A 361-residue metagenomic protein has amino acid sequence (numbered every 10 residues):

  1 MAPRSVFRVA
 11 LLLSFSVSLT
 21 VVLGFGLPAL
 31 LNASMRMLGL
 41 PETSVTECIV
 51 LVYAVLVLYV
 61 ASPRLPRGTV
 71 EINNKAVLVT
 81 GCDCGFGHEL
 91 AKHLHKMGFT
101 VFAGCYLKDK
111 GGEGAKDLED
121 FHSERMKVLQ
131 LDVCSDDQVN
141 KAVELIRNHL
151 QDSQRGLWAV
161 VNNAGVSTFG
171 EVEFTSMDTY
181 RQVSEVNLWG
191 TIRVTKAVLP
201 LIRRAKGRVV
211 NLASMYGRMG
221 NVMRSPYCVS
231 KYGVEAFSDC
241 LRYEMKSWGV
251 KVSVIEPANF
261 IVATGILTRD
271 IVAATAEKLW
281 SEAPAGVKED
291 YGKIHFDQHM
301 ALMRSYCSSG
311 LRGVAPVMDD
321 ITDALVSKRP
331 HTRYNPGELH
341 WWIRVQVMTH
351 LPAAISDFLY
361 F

Functional and structural regions predicted by a protein language model:
Y59-K108: Canonical Rossmann dinucleotide-binding motif of NAD(H)/NADP(H)-dependent dehydrogenases/reductases, specifically
F121-D137: Rossmann-fold cofactor-recognition segment
K141, L145-N148, G170-F174, D178-E185: Active-site Tyr-X3-Lys motif and surrounding loop/helix of classical short-chain dehydrogenase/reductase
N163-T168: Conserved NAD(P)H cofactor-binding loop of Rossmann-fold oxidoreductase domains
T195, S230-G233: Active-site helix of classical SDR
S214: Residue(s) in the substrate-gating loop at a strand-loop-helix junction that position the organic substrate next
S247-H331: SDR active-site lid
